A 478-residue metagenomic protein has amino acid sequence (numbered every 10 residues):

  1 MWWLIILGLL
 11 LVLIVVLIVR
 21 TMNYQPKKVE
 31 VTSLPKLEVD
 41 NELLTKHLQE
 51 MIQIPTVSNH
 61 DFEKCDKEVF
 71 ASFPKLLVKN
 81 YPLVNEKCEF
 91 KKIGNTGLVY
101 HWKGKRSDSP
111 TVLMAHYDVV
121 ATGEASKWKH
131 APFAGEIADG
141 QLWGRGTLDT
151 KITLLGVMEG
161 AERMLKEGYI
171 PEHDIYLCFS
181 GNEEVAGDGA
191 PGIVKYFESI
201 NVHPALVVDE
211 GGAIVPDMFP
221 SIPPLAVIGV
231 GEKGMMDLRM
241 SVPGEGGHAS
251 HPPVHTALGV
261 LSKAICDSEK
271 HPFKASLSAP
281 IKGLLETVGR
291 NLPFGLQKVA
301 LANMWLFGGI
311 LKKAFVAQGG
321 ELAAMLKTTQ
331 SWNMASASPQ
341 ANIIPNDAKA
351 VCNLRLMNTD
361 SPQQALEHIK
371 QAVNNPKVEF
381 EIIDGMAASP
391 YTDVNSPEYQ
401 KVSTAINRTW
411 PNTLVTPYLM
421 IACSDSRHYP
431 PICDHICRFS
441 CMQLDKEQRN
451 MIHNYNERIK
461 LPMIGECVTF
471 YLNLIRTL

Functional and structural regions predicted by a protein language model:
M1-G8: Feature marks short, highly hydrophobic, charge-poor N-terminal signal-anchor/signal peptide-like helices that anchor
L10-R145, K166-P171, C352: Acidic/His- and Gly-rich active-site-bordering loop/insert found across diverse amide/peptide-bond hydrolases
N95, H130, E172, V202-H203 (+4 more regions): Short, solvent-exposed loop/turn segments at the edges of secondary structure
R106-D108, V215-P216, L277-P339, N346 (+3 more regions): An extended, acidic, His-containing surface patch that forms the Zn2+-binding/catalytic region of metallohydrolases
Y117-D118, S268-P272, K370-V378: A common structural junction motif
Q141-L142, G146-V227: Acidic/histidine-rich catalytic neighborhood of metal-dependent amide-processing enzymes
P191-Y196, E245, S250-K274: A short core secondary-structure module
H255, A365-V373: Short amphipathic alpha-helices in soluble, non-transmembrane regions that often serve as interface/regulatory elements
